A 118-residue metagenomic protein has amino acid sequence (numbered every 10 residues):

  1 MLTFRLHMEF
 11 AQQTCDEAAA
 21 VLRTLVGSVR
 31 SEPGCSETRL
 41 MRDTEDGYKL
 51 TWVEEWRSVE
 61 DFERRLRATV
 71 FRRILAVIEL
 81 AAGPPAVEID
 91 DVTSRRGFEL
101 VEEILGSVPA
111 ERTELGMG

Functional and structural regions predicted by a protein language model:
M1-L2, E17, P33-G34: Short, flexible segments with low predicted structural confidence
L2-M8, E37-L66: Short, well-ordered beta-strand segments in beta-rich or mixed alpha/beta enzyme and ligand-binding folds
E9-A19: Short, surface-exposed ligand-recognition loops at beta-strand->loop->(often short) alpha-helix junctions that present
F10-Q12, S58, D91-S94: Non-catalytic surface loops within mature trypsin-like serine protease
T24-S36, E55-E88: An amphipathic, aromatic/His-enriched active-site/gating alpha helix that lines ligand/cofactor pockets
M41-D46, L75-G118: Glycine-rich beta-strand-turn "strand-cap" elements at beta-sheet edges
